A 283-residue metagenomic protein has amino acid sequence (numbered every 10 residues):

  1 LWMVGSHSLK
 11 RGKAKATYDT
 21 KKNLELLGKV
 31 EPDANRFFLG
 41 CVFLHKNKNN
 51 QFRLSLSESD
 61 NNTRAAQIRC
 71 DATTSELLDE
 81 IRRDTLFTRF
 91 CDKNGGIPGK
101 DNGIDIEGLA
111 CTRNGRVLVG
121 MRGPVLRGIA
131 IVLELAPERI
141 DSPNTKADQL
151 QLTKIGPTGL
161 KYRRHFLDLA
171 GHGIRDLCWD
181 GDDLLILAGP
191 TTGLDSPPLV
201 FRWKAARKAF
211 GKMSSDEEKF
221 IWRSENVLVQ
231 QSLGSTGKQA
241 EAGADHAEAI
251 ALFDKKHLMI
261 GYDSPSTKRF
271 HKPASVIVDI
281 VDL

Functional and structural regions predicted by a protein language model:
L1-L283: Sequence/structural signature of beta-propeller domains
